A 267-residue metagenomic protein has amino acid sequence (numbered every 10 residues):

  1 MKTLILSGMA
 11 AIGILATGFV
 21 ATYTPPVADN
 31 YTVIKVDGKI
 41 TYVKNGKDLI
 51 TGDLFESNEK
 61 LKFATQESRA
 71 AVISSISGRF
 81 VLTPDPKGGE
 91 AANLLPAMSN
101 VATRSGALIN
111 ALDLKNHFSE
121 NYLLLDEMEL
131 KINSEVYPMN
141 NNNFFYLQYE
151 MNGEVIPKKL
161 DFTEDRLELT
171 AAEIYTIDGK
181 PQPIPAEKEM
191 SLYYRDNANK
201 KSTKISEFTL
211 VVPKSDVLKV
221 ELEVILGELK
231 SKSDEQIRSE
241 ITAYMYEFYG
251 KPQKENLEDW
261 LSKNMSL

Functional and structural regions predicted by a protein language model:
M1-Y31: Bacterial Sec-dependent N-terminal signal peptides
Y23-N45, F63-A71, S75-G106: Glycine- and acidic-residue-biased ligand/ion/polar-headgroup-sensing regions
V43, D48-I50, R79-T83, N152-F162: Surface-exposed loop/edge segments in extracytoplasmic proteins
K87-E129, E135, V224-L229, A243 (+2 more regions): Short, compositionally biased P/S/T/A/G/V-rich stretches that sit at domain boundaries
H117-G153, E168-L169, E173: Contiguous beta-strand segments within globular domains
F145-L147, P181-K200, K204: Short, aromatic- and glycine-rich surface loops/edge beta-strands on solvent-exposed regions
K158-Q182: Exposed aromatic-hydrophobic patches
A198-L267: Short beta-strand elements
